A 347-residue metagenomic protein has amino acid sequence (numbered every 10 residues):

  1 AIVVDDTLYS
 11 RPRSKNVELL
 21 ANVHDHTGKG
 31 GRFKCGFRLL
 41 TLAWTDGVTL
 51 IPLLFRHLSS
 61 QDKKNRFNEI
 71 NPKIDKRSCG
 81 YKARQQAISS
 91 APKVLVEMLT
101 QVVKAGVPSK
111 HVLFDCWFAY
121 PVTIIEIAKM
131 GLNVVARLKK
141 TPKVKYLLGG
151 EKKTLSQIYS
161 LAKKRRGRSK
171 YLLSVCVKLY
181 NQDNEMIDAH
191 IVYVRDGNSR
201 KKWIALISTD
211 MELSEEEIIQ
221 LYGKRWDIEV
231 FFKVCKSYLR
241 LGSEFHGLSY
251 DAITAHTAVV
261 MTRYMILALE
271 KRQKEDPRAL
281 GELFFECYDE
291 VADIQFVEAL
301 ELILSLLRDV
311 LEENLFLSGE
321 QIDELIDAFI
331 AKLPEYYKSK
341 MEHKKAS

Functional and structural regions predicted by a protein language model:
A1-K64, C176: Active-site-proximal, Lys/Arg-enriched surface segment that forms a nucleic-acid-binding/basic interface patch
V4, L8, E215-H246: Short amphipathic alpha-helical "interface-anchor" segments enriched in bulky aromatics
T7-L8, W117, L138-T141, D210 (+1 more regions): Anionic group-transfer/hydrolysis microenvironments
R11-R13, P52-L53, V122, K145-Y146 (+1 more regions): Short helix/loop capping segments that flank catalytic or ligand/cofactor-binding pockets
H57-Q61, R66-K76, Y81-A87, A91 (+5 more regions): A short, flexible helix-boundary coil/loop motif
K73-G150: Domain-level cores of phosphate- or acyl-group-handling catalytic modules
W203-S208, Q220-Y222: A conserved active-site cap/scaffold subdomain adjacent to cofactor or substrate pockets
